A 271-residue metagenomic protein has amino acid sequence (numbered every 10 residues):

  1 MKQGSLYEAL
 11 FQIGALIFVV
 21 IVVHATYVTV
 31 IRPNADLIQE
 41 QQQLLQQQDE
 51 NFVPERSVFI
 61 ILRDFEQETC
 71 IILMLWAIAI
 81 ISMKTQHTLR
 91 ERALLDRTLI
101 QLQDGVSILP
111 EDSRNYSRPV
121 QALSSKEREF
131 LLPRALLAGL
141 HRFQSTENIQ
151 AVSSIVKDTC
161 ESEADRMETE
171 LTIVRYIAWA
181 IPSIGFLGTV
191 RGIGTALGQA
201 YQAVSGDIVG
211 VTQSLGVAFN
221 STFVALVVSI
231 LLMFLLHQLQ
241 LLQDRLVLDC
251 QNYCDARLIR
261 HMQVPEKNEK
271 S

Functional and structural regions predicted by a protein language model:
K2-A9, I13, A25-C160, V264-S271: Large intracellular
G4, S153, K157, G206-S271: Channel- or pocket-lining gating/hinge segments that regulate access to a cavity or pore
G14, F18, T69-S82, I184-L187 (+1 more regions): Lipid-exposed faces of alpha-helical membrane segments in multi-pass integral membrane proteins
V19-L37, K84, I184-V204: Juxtamembrane "helix exit" motif at the C-terminal ends of alpha-helical transmembrane segments in multi-pass membrane
T29, P33, I81-R92, A196-Q199 (+4 more regions): Membrane-spanning helices that line or support transport/gating and their immediate boundary helices in channels
C70-L73, E127, L131, E147 (+8 more regions): Charged, alpha-helix-enriched surfaces in structured cytosolic catalytic cores of large nucleotide-utilizing machines
E163: Cys/His-clustered metal-coordination modules, chiefly Zn-binding fingers
M167-L236: Helix-termination/interfacial motifs at the ends of transmembrane alpha-helices
